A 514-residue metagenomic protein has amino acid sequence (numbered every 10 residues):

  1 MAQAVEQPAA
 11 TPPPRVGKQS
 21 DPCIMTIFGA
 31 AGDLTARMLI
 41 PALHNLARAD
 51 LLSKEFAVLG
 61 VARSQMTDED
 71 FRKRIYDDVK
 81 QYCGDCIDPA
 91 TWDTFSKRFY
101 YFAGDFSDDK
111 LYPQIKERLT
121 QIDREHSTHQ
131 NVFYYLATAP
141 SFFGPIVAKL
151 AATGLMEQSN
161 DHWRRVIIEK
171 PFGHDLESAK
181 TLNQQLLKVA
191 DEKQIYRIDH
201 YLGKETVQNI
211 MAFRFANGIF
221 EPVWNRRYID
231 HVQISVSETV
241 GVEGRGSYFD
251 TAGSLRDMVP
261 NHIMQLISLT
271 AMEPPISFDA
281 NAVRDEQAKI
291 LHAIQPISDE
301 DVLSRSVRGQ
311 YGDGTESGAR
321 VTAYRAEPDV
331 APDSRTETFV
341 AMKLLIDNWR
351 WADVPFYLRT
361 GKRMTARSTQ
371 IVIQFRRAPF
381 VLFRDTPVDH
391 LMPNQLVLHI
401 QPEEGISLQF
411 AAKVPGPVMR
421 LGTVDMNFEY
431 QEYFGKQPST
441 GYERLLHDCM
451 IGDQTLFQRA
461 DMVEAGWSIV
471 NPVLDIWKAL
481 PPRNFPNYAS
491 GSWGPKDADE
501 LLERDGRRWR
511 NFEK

Functional and structural regions predicted by a protein language model:
M1-I168, F172-K514: Secretory/organelle targeting and membrane-embedding segments
